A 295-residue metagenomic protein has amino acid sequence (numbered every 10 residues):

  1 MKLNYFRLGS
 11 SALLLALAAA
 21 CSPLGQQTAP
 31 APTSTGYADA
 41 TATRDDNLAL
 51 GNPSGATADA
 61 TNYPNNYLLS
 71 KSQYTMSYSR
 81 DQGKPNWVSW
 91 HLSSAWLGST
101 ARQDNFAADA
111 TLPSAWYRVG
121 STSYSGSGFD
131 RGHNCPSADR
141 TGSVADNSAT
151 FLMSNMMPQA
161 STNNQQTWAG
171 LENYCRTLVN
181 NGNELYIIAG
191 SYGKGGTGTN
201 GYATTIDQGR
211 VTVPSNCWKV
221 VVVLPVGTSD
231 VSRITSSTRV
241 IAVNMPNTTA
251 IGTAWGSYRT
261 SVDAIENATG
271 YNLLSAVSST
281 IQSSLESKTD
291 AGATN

Functional and structural regions predicted by a protein language model:
L3-R7, C21-N295: Domain-level detector for secreted/extracellular nuclease and nuclease-toxin modules, and for the ENPP-like C-terminal
G9-A12: Alpha-helical hydrophobic membrane-insertion segments
